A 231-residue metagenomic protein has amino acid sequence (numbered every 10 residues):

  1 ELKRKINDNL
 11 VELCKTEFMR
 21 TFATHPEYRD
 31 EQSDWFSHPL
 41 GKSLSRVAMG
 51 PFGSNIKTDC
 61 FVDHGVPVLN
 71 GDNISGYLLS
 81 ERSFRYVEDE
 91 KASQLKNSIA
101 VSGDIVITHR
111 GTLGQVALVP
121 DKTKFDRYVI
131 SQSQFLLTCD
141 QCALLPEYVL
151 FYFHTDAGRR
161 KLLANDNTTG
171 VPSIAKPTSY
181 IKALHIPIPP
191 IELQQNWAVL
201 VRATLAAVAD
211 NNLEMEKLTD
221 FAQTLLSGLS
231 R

Functional and structural regions predicted by a protein language model:
E1-F52, P187-R231: Non-catalytic DNA-recognition/assembly elements of restriction-modification systems
G41-D59, D72-I105: Sequence-specific dsDNA recognition surfaces
K57-V66, E81-V87, N97-A100, L118-Q132 (+1 more regions): Short, surface-exposed loop/turn microsegments at beta-strand edges and helix-strand junctions
T58-D59, K124-D126, V171-A175, E216: Short proline/glycine-enriched turn/loop segments at secondary-structure junctions
N70, A92-T108, I130, C142-H154: Polybasic, glycine- and aromatic-enriched phosphate-binding surface used to engage nucleic acids
S75-Y86, I105-T108, T112-I130, E147-F151 (+1 more regions): Short, ligand-facing micro-motifs at secondary-structure edges
R127-F135, N167-Q195: A short glycine-rich beta-alpha junction/loop motif
